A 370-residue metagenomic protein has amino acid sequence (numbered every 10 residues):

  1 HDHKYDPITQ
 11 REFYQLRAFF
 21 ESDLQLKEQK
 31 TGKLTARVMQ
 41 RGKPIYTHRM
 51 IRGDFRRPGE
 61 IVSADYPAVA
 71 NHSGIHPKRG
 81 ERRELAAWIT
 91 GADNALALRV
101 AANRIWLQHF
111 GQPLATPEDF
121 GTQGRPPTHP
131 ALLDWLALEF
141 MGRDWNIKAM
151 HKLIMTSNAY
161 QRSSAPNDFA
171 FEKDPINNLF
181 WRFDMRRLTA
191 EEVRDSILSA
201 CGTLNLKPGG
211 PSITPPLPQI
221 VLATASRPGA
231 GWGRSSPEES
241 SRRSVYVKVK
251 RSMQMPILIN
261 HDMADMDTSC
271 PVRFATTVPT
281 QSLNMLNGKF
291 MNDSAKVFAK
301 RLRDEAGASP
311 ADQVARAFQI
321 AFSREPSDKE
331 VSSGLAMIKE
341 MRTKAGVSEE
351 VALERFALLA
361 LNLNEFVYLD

Functional and structural regions predicted by a protein language model:
H1-Y5, L16, W106: The canonical Cys-X-X-Cys-His
D6-Q10, Q25-S236, T268-R273, L286 (+1 more regions): Primarily short, surface-exposed interaction patches in extracytoplasmic proteins
R251, I259-S269: A structural supersecondary motif
F356: Globin-like tetrapyrrole-binding proteins
